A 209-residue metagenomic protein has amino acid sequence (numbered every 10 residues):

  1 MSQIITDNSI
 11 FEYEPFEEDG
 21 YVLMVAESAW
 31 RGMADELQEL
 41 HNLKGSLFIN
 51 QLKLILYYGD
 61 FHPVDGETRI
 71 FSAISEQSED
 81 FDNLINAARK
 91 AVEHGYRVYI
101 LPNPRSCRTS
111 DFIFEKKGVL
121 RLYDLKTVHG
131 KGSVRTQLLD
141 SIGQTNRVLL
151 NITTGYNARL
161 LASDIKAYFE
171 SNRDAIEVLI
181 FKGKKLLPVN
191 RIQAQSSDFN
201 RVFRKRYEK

Functional and structural regions predicted by a protein language model:
S2-V98, V128-K209: Metal-dependent nuclease catalytic core centered on acidic motifs
V92-S106, S110-D111: A short acidic/basic microdomain associated with nuclease active sites
N103-R105, K117, V128: An acidic- and aromatic-residue-enriched active-site/binding cleft used to recognize and process polar
R108-I113, P188-R191: Short, solvent-exposed polar/charged micro-motifs at secondary-structure junctions
F112-F114, L120-T127: Conserved catalytic cores of phosphodiester-cleaving nucleases, focusing on short active-site segments
E115-K116, G183: Short strand-turn-strand beta-turns centered on an Asx-Gly dipeptide
